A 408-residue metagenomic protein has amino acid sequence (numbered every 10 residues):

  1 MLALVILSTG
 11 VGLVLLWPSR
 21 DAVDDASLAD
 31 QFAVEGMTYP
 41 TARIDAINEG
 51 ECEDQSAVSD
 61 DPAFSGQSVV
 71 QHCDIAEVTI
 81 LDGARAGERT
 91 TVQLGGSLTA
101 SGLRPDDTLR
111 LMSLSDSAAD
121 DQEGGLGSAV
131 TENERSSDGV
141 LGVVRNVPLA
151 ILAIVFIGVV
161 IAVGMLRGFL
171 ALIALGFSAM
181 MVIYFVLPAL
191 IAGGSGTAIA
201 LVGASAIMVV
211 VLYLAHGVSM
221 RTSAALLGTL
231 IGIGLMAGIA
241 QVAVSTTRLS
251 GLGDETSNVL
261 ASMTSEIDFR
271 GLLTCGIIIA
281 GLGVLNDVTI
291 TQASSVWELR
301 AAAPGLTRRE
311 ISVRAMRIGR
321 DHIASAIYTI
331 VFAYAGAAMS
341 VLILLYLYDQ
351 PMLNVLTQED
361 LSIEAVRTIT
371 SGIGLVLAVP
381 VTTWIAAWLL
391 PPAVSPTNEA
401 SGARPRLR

Functional and structural regions predicted by a protein language model:
M1-I6, N146-L152: Membrane-entry signal-anchor segments at the cytosolic-membrane interface, especially the N-terminal signal anchor
M1-P18: Hydrophobic alpha-helical transmembrane signal-anchor segments
D21-R145: Extracytoplasmic/periplasmic regions of membrane proteins
M112-L114, L126-L141, F156-G168, V186-A192 (+1 more regions): Short juxtamembrane and helix-loop transition motifs at transmembrane-helix boundaries in membrane proteins
I154-V259, I267-T274, A280: Transmembrane alpha-helical segments that form the functional core of multipass membrane systems
A225-I233, S262-I279, S325, T329 (+2 more regions): Pore-lining and gate-forming transmembrane alpha-helices of multi-pass membrane transport proteins
L282-D349: Helical hairpin unit composed of two closely spaced alpha helices linked by a short loop
A333-R408: Hydrophobic alpha-helical transmembrane segments of membrane transport and translocation systems, primarily multi-pass
